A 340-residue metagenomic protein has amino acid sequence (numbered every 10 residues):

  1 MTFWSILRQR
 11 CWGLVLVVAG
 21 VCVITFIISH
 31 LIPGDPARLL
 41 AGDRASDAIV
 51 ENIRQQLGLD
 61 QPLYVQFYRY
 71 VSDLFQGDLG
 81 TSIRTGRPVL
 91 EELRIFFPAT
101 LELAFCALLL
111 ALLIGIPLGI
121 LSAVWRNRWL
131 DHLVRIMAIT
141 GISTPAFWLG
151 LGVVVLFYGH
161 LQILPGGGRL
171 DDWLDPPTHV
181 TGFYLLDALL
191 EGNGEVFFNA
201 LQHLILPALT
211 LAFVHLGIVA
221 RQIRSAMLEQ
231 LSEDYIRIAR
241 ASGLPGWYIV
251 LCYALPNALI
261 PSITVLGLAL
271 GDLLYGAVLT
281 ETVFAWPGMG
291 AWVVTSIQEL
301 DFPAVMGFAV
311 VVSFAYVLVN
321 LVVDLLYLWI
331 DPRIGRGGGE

Functional and structural regions predicted by a protein language model:
M1-D60, L90, R94, L121 (+2 more regions): N-terminal signal-anchor/first transmembrane alpha helix
T2-I6, F97-L130, P176-E340: Alpha-helical transmembrane segments of integral membrane proteins, especially multi-pass inner/plasma-membrane
F3, D60-I116: An internal, D/E-rich "acidic patch" concept
L14, C22, R44, A111-L112 (+5 more regions): Residue-level recognition of pore/gate-forming positions within transmembrane alpha-helices of multi-pass
V17-Y68, F157-V196: Hydrophobic alpha-helical transmembrane segments of membrane transport/permease proteins and related membrane-embedded
G42-G58, L149-G159, L206-L211, Y248-V265: Hydrophobic alpha-helical transmembrane segments
P117-L121, L130-V180: Hydrophobic alpha-helical segments embedded in or immediately adjacent to the lipid bilayer of multipass inner-membrane
